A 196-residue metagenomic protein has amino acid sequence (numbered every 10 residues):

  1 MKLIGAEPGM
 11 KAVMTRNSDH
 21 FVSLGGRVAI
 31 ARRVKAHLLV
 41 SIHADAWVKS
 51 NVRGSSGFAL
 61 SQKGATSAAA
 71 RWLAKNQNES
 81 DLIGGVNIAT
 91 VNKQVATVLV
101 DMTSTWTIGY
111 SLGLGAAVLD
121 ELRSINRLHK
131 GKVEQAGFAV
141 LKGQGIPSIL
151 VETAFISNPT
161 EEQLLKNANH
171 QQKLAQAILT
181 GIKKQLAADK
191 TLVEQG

Functional and structural regions predicted by a protein language model:
M1-N92, S104-A116, L192-Q195: Catalytic-core regions of hydrolytic enzymes
L38, V48, L99-G196: Active-site-adjacent mobile loop/cap segments within catalytic or ligand-binding domains
K93-T97: Exposed acidic/Ser/Thr-rich ligand/metal-binding surfaces
